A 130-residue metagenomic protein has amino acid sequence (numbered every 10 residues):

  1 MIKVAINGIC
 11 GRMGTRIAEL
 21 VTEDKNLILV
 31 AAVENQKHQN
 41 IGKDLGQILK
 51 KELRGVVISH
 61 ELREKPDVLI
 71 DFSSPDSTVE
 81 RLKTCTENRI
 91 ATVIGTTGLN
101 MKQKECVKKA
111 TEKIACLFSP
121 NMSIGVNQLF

Functional and structural regions predicted by a protein language model:
M1-A5: Extreme N-terminal starter segment of soluble prokaryotic enzymes
I9, S73: NAD(P)H cofactor-binding loop motif with strongest signal on the N-terminal glycine-rich segment
C10, G14-A18: N-terminal Rossmann NAD(P)H-binding glycine-rich loop of SDR-like oxidoreductase domains
G14, H38-G42, G55: A glycine-biased structural micro-motif
E23-L49: NAD(P)-binding Rossmann-fold cofactor-contacting core
E52-P66: Short acidic low-complexity segments
L69-I70: N-terminal Rossmann-like NAD(P) cofactor-binding module of classical short-chain dehydrogenase/reductase
R81-N88, G95-S119, N127-F130: Rossmann-fold NAD(P)-binding glycine/threonine-rich loop
